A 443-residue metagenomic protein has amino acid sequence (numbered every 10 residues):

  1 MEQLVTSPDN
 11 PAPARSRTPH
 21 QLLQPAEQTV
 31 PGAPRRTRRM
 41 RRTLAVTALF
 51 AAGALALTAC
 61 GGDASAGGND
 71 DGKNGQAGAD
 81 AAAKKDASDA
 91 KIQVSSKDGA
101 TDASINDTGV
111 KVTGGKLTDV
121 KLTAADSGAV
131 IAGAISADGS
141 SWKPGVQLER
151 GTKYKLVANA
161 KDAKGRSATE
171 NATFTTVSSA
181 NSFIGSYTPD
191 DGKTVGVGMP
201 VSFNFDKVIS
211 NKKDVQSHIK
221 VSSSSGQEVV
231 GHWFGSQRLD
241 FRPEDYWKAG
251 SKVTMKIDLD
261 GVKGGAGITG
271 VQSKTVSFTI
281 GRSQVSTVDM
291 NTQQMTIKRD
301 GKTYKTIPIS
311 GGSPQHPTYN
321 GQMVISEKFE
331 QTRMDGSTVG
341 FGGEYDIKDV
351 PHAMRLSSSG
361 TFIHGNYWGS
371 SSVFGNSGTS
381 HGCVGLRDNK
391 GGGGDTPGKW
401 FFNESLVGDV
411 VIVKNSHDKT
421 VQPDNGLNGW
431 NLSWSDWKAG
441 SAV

Functional and structural regions predicted by a protein language model:
E2-P31, R36-R282, I309: Acidic, low-complexity Ser/Thr/Gly/Pro-rich repeat segments typical of extracellular/periplasmic and surface-exposed
Q93, G109-K111, K121, K155 (+7 more regions): Soluble periplasmic/extracytoplasmic beta-strand elements of cell-envelope proteins
S96, G114, S223, P243 (+5 more regions): Pocket-edge structural micro-motifs
L117, K153, N159, D206-S210 (+7 more regions): Sec-exported extracytoplasmic/periplasmic mature domains
A163-K164, K248-A249, Y319, S357-S358 (+1 more regions): A short, structured loop/turn motif at beta-sheet edges
T188, Q284-T292, N431-V443: Short peripheral tails and domain-boundary helices/loops at the edges of structured domains
G267-F374: Gly/Pro-biased beta-strand-loop elements
G336-V443: Exported/periplasmic cell-wall-interacting domains
